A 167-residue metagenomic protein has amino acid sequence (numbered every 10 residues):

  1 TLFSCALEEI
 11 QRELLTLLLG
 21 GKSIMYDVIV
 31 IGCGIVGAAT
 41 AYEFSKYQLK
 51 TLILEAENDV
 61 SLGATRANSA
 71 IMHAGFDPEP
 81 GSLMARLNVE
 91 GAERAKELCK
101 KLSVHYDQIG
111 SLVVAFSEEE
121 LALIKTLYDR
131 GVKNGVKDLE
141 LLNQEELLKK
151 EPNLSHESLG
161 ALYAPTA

Functional and structural regions predicted by a protein language model:
C5-V28, K46: Extreme N-terminal leader/targeting segments of oxidoreductases
D27-L52: N-terminal Rossmann-like FAD-binding beta1-loop-alpha1 element of flavoenzymes
K46-T65: Glycine-rich FAD pyrophosphate-binding loop
A70-K150, L159: Dinucleotide-binding Rossmann-like beta1-alpha1 core, especially the glycine-rich loop that anchors the ADP
L154: FAD-binding beta-loop-beta segment adjacent to the flavin cofactor pocket
L162-A167: Helical element adjacent to the flavin cofactor pocket in flavoenzyme catalytic cores
